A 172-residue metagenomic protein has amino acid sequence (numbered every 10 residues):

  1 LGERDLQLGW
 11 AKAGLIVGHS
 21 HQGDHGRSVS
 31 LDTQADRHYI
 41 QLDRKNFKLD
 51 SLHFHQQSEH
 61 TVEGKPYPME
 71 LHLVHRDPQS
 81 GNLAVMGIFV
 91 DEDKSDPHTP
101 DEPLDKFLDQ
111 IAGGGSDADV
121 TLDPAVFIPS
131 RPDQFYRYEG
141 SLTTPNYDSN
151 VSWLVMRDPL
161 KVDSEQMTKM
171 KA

Functional and structural regions predicted by a protein language model:
L1-A172: Alpha-carbonic anhydrase
